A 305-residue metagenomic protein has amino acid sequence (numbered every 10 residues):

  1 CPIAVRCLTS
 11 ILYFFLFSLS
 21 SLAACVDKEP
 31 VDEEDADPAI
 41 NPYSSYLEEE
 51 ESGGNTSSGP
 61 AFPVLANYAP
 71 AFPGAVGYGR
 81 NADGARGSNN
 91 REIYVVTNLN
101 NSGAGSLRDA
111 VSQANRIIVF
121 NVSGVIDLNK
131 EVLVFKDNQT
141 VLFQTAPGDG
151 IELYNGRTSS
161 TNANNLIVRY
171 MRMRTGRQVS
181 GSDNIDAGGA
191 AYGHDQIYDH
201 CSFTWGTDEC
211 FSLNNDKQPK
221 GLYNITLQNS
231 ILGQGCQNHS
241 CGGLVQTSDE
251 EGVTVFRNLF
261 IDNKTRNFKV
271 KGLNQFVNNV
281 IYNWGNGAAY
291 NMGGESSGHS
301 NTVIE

Functional and structural regions predicted by a protein language model:
C1-C7: N-terminal secretory signal peptides that target proteins for export/translocation
T9-S21: Bacterial N-terminal signal peptides
L19-S58: Bacterial Sec-dependent N-terminal signal peptides
E50, F72-I118: Acidic Gly/Asp/Thr-rich repetitive segments characteristic of extracellular carbohydrate-active and adhesion proteins
A61-P70, Y94, T302-E305: Long, ordered, amphipathic alpha-helical scaffolds
R108-A114, V125-L142, D149-Y170, T175-G193: Extracellular beta-strand-rich solenoid/capping regions of secreted or surface-exposed proteins that bind or remodel
N138-F143, N164-T175, Y192-D208, K220-R266 (+2 more regions): Right-handed parallel beta-helix
D216: Binding-interface segments
